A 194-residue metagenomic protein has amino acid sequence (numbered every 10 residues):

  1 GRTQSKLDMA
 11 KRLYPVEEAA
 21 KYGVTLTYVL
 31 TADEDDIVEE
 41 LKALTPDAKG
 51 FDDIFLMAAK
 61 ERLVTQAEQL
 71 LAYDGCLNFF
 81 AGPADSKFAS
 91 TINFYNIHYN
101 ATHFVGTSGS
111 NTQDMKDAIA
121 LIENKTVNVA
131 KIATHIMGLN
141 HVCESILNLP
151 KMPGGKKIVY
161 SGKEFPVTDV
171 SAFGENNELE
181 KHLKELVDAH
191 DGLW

Functional and structural regions predicted by a protein language model:
G1-R2, G82, G109, G162: Cofactor-binding loop segments of dinucleotide-utilizing enzymes, especially the Rossmann-like FAD- and NAD(P)+-binding
G1-T27: Glycine-rich phosphate-binding loop and adjoining beta1-alpha1-beta2 segment of Rossmann-like nucleotide-binding folds
Q4-M9, S86-A89, F165-T168: Short, charged/polar "capping" segments at the starts of alpha-helices and the immediately preceding loops
K11-R12, E17-K21, A32-A43, A48-K49 (+3 more regions): C-terminal hydrophobic helical "lid"/dimerization subdomain of Rossmann-like NAD(P)H-dependent oxidoreductases
D52-F55: N-terminal Rossmann-like NAD(P) cofactor-binding module of classical short-chain dehydrogenase/reductase
E61-Q69, F80-A101, Q113-D117: Rossmann-fold NAD(P)-binding glycine/threonine-rich loop
G75-C76, H103: Short glycine-centered segments of the SAM/dcSAM-binding site in methyltransferase folds
Y99-T107, V129-A130: Short beta-alpha connecting loops at secondary-structure transitions that line or flank enzyme active sites
